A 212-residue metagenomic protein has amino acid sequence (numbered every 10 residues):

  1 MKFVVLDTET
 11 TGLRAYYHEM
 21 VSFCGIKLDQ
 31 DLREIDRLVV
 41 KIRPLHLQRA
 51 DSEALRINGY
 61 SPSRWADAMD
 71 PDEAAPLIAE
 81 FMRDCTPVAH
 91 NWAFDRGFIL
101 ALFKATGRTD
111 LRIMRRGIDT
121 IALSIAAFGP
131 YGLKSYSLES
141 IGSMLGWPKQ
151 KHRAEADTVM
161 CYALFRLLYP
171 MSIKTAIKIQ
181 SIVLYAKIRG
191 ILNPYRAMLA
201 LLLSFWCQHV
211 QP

Functional and structural regions predicted by a protein language model:
M1-L100, R108-M114, L138-L145, H152: Conserved non-catalytic scaffold segment of RNase H-like nuclease domains
T10-G12, A122, M160: Short, glycine/acidic-enriched loop or turn micro-motifs at the edges of active sites
L13-A15, I125, A163: Conserved protein kinase catalytic core
D36-R37, A122-I125, L168: A short, structure-level motif marking secondary-structure boundaries and short turns
T86-A93, G97-F103, G132, Y136-R189: Acidic, Mg2+-coordinating catalytic module of metal-dependent nucleases/exonucleases that use a two-metal-ion mechanism
G117-L133: Short alpha-helix plus adjacent loop in nuclease-associated cores
K178-Q211: Short hydrophobic helices that act as membrane-entry/anchoring signals
